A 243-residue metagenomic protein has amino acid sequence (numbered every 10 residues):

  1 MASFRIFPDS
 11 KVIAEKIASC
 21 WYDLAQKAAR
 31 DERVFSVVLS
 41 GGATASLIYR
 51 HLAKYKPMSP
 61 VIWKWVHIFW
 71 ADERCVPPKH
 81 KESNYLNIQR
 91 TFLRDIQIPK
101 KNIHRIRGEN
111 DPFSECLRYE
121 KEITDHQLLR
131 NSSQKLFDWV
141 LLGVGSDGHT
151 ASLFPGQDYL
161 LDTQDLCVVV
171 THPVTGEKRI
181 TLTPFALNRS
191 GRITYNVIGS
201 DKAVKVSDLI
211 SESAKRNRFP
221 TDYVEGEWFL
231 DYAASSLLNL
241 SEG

Functional and structural regions predicted by a protein language model:
M1-V37, F113: N-terminal glycine-/serine-/threonine-rich phosphate-binding loop
R30-K56: Glycine-rich N-terminal segment of FAD-binding domains in flavoprotein oxidoreductases, spanning the beta-loop-helix
L39-T44, L142-S146, I198: Glycine-rich beta-strand-to-loop/alpha-helix junction loops that act as flexible
H51-V61, L86, P155-Q164, E212: A glycine- and small-aliphatic-rich helix-loop capping segment at beta-alpha/alpha-beta transitions that lines
V61-V140: Ligand-binding beta-strand-loop-alpha-helix segment within the catalytic cores of soluble metabolic enzymes
S114-L117, A151-G156, K205-L209, L240: A short secondary-structure junction signal
L142-F185: Class I SAM-dependent methyltransferase SAM-binding "motif I" and its flanking Rossmann-like core
L187-G243: C-terminal functional extensions of proteins
